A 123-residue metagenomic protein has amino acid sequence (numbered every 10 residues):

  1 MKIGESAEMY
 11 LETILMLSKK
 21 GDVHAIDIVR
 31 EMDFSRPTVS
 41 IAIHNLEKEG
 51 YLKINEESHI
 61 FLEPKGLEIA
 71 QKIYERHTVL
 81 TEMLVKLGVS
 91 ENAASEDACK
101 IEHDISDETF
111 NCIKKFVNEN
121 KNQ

Functional and structural regions predicted by a protein language model:
K2-F34: N-terminal helix-turn-helix DNA-binding core of bacterial DNA-binding proteins
I28, V39-E49: Basic amphipathic alpha-helical segments that dock to polyanions
E31, I69, K86: Residues within the alpha-helical elements of helix-turn-helix
P37, N92: Key DNA-contact positions within bacterial/archaeal DNA-binding proteins
S58-R76: Basic, amphipathic "hinge/linker" alpha-helix immediately C-terminal to the N-terminal HTH DNA-binding motif
E96-Q123: C-terminal regulatory/oligomerization modules of transcriptional regulators
